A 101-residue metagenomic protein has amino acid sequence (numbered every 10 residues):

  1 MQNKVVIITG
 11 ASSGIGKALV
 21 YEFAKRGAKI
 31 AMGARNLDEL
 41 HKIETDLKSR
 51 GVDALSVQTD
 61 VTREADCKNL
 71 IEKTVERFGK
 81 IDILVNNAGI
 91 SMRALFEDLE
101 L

Functional and structural regions predicted by a protein language model:
V5-I8, L84-V85: Conserved hydrophobic beta-strands of the Rossmann-like cofactor-binding core in SDR/related NAD(P)H-dependent
S12-S13: Conserved glycine-rich cofactor-binding loop
F23: Aromatic pocket-lining residues of Rossmann-like dinucleotide-binding sites
R26-I43: Conserved glycine-rich Rossmann-like NAD(P)H-binding loop of the short-chain dehydrogenase/reductase
L40, C67-T74: A conserved hydrophobic alpha-helix of the Rossmann-fold in NAD(P)-dependent oxidoreductases
R50-D53, K73-N86, M92: A glycine-rich helix->loop->beta "capping" turn within Rossmann-like NAD(P)(H)-dependent oxidoreductase domains
T59-L70, L101: The beta1-alpha1 cofactor-binding region of Rossmann-like NAD(H)/NADP(H)-dependent oxidoreductases
S91-L101: Conserved mid-core segment of classical short-chain dehydrogenase/reductases
